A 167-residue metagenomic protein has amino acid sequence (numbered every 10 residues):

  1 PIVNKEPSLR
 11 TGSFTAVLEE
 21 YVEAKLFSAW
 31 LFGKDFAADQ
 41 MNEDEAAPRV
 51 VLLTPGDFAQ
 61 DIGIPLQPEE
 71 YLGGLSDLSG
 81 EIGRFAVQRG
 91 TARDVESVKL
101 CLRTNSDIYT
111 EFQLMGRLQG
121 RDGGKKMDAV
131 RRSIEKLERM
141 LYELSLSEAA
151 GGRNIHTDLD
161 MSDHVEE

Functional and structural regions predicted by a protein language model:
P1-G56: Long, charged all-alpha helical bundle/coiled-coil segments in cytosolic proteins
P7-R10, L114-K126: Acidic, Ser/Thr-rich low-complexity linear motifs
S8-L9, E43-R49, D94-R103, G151-L159: Long amphipathic alpha-helical coiled-coil segments
F14, P65, E69-L72, G120 (+1 more regions): Amphipathic alpha-helical coiled-coil segments with heptad-repeat character
Y21-D35, S76, G83-G90, Y109-G116 (+2 more regions): A structural signal for well-ordered alpha-helices, especially hydrophobic packing surfaces of coiled-coils
Q60-F112: Surface-exposed interaction/gating patches
G120-E167: C-terminal accessory extensions/subdomains outside the catalytic/core fold
